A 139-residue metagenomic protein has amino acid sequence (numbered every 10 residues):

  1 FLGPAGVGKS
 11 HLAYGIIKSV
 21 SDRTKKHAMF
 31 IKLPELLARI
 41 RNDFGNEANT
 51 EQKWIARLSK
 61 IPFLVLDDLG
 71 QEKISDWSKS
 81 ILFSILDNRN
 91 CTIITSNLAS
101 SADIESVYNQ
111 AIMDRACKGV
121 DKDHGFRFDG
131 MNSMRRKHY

Functional and structural regions predicted by a protein language model:
F1-A13: Walker A/P-loop nucleotide-binding motif
I17, D22, L36-F44, N49 (+1 more regions): Replace "adjacent to P-loop NTPase cores in ATP/GTP-dependent enzymes" with "adjacent to NTP-binding cores
K25-L37: Short beta-strand-centered segment that lines the nucleotide-binding/catalytic pocket of NTP-utilizing
K26-H27, K60-F63, N88-I94: Loop/turn-to-beta-strand initiation segments
Q52-P62: Short basic/glycine-enriched coil/helix segment immediately N-terminal to the Walker B
